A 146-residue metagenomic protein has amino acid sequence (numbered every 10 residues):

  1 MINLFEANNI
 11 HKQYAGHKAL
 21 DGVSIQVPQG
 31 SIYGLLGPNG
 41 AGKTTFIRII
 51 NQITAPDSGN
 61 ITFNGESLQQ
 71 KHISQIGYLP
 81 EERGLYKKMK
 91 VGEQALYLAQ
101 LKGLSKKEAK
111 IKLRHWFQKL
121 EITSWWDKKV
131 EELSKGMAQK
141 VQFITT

Functional and structural regions predicted by a protein language model:
P38-G42: Walker A (P-loop) phosphate-binding loop of ABC-type ATPase nucleotide-binding domains
N51: Helix-to-loop junction immediately C-terminal to a conserved catalytic motif
S58-S74: Conserved ABC transporter NBD signature motif
L96, Q100, K107-W125: Conserved ABC ATPase "signature" region
K129-L133: Conserved ABC ATPase signature
F143: Hydrophobic anchor residue at the start of the ABC signature
